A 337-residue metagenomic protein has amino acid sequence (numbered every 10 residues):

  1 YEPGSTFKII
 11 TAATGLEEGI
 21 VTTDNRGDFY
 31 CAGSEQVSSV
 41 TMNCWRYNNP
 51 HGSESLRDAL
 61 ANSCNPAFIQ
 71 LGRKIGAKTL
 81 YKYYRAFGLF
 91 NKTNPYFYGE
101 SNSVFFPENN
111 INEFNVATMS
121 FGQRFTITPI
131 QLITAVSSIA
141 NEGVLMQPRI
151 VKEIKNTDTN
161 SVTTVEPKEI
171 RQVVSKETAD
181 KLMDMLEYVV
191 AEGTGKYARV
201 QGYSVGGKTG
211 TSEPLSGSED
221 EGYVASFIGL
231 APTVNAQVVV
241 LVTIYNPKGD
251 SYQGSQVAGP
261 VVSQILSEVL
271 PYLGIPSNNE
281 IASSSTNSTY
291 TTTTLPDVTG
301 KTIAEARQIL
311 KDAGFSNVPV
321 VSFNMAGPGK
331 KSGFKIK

Functional and structural regions predicted by a protein language model:
Y1-S5, I10-I244: Beta-lactam-recognizing serine transpeptidase/beta-lactamase-like catalytic domain environment
F105, G202, V242-K337: Ligand-recognition elements built from short beta-strands and adjacent flexible loops
